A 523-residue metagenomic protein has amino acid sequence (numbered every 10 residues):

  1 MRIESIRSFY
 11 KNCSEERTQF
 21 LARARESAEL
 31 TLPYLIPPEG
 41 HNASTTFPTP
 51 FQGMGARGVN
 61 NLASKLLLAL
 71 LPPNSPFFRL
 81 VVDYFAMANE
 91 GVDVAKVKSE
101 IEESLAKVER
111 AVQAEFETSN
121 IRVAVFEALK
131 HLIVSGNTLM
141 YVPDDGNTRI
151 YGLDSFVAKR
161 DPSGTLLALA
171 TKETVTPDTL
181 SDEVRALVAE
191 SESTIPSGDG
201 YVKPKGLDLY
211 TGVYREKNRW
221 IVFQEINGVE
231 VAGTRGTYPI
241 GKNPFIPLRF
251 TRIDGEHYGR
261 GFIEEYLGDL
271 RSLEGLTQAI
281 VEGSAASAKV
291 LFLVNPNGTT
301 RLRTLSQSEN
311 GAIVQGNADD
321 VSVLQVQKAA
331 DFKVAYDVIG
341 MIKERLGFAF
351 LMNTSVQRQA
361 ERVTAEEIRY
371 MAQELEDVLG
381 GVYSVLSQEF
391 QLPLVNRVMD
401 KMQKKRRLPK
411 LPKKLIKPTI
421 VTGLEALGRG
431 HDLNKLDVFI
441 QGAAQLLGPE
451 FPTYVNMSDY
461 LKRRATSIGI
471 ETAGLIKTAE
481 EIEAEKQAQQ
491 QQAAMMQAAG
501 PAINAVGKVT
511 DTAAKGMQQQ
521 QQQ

Functional and structural regions predicted by a protein language model:
M1-R23, F292-Q523: C-terminal anchoring/interaction modules
M1-T194: Extended, helix-rich architectural segments
K11, V142-S308: Structured, contiguous alpha/beta core segments that scaffold functional sites
A24, G58, L62-L70, A124-I133 (+6 more regions): Generic hydrophobic, helix-prone segments enriched in Leu/Val/Ile
A28-E29, Y34, V59, E102-D144 (+3 more regions): Long, contiguous amphipathic alpha-helices that act as assembly "spine/axial" helices in icosahedral shell and virion
P48-Q52, F85-E102, R110-E117, P247-G268 (+3 more regions): Charged, low-complexity surface segments at secondary-structure and domain boundaries
N60-L71, L80-A88, K96-K98, F223-G233 (+2 more regions): Short, mixed-charge, low-aromatic patches
S64-P72, N137, L267-E282, Q441-G442 (+1 more regions): Short, hydrophobic/amphipathic alpha-helical patches that form generic packing surfaces within helical domains
